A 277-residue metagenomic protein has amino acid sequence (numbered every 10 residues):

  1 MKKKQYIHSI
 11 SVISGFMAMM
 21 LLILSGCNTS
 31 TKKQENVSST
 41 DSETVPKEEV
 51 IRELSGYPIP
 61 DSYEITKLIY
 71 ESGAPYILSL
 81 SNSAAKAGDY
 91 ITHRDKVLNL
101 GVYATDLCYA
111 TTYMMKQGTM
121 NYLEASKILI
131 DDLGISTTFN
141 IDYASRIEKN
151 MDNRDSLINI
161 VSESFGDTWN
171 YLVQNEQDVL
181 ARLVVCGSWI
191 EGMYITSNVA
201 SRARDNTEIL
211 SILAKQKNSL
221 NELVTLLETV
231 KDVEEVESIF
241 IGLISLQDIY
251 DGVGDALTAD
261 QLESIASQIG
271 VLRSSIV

Functional and structural regions predicted by a protein language model:
K2-F16: Bacterial N-terminal signal peptides that target proteins for export
I23-G26: C-terminal motif of bacterial Sec signal peptides marking the signal peptidase cleavage site
N28-T31: Bacterial signal peptide processing site
E35-Y143: N-terminal Sec/ER secretory leader and immediately downstream segment of secreted/extracellular precursors
Y103, Y122-A125, L129, I160-D167 (+5 more regions): Amphipathic, well-ordered alpha-helical segments in soluble domains
L107-M114, L133, T137, L172-N175 (+3 more regions): Secondary-structure edge/capping motif, primarily at the C-terminal ends of alpha-helices and the immediately following
N150-V230: Extended amphipathic alpha-helical interaction segments
V224-V277: A cross-kingdom marker for long, charged
